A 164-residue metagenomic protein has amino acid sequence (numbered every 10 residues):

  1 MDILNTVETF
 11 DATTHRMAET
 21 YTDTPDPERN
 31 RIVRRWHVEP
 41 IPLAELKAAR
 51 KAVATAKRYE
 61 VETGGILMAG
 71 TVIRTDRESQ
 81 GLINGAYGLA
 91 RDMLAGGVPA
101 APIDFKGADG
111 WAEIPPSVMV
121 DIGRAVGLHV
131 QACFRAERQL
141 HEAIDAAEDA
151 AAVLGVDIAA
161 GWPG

Functional and structural regions predicted by a protein language model:
M1-G164: A preference for well-ordered globular domain cores that mediate specific macromolecular interactions or catalysis
